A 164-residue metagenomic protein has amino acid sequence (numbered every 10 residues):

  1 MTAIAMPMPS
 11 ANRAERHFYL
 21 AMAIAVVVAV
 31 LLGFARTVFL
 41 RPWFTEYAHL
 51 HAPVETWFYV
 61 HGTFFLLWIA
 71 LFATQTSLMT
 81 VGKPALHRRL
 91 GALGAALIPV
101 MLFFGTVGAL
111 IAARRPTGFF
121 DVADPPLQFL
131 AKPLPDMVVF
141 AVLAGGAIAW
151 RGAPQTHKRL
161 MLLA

Functional and structural regions predicted by a protein language model:
S10-A23: N-terminal membrane topogenic signal
V26-W43: Alpha-helical transmembrane segments of multi-pass membrane proteins
F39-H49, R114-D124: Membrane-interface helix termini and inter-helical loops of multi-pass transporters
H49-T63, V122-L134: Short aromatic-rich membrane-water interface segments that cap or initiate transmembrane helices in multi-pass membrane
F64-T76: Central hydrophobic cores of alpha-helical transmembrane segments in multi-pass inner-membrane proteins across all
T74-G82, A144-G152: Structural signal for the C-terminal ends of transmembrane alpha-helices and the immediately following loop
S77-I111: Hydrophobic/aromatic-rich structural module bridging two neighboring secondary-structure elements via a short loop
